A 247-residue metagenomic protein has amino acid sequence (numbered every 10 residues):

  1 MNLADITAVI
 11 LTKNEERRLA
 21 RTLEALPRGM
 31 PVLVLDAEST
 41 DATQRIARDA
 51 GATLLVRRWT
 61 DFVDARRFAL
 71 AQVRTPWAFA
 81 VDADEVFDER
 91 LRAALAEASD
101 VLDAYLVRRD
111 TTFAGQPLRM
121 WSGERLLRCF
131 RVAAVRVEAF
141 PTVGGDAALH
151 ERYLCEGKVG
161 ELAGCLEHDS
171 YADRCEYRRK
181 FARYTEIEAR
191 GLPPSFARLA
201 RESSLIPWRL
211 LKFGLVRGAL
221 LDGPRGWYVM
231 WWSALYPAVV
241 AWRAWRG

Functional and structural regions predicted by a protein language model:
D5-T7: Cell-envelope/extracellular polymer assembly enzymes that use nucleotide-activated donors
I10-L11, G29-E38, L55, A83: Short beta-strand/loop segment that forms part of the nucleotide-sugar
I10-R28: Short, well-formed alpha-helical segments that are part of the catalytic scaffolds of diverse glycosyltransferases
R17-A20, D41-A50, R90-L91: Acidic helix N-cap motif at the loop->helix transition within catalytic regions of sugar-transfer enzymes
A25, D36-I46, W59, D82: A conserved acidic beta->alpha catalytic loop
R58-V73: Glycine-rich, basic loop-to-helix element that forms the pyrophosphate-binding segment of sugar-nucleotide handling
R67-L70, D88-G247: Catalytic-site signature of metal-activated, phosphate-bearing donor transferases, centered on the GT-A/GT-A-like
A78: Short aromatic/hydrophobic "clamp" motif used to bind/position activated sugar donors
